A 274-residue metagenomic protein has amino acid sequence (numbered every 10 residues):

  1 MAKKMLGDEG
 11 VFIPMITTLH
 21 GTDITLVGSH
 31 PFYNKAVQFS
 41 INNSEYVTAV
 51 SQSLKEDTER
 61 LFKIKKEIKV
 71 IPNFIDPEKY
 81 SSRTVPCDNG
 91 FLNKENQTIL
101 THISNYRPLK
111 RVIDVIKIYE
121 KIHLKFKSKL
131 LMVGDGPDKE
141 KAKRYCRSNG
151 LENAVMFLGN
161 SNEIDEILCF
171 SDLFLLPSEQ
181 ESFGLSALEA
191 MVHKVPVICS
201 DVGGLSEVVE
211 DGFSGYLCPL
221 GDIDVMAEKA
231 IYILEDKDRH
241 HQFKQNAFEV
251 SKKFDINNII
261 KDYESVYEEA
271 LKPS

Functional and structural regions predicted by a protein language model:
T48, L92-Y119, L131: Conserved donor-binding/catalytic core segment of Leloir-type glycosyltransferases
S53, F74: Carbohydrate-associated surface elements
S81-K94: A short helix/loop element that forms part of the nucleotide-sugar donor recognition site in Leloir-type
N160, E179: Aromatic "clamp/platform" in nucleotide-sugar-dependent glycosyltransferases that forms part of the donor/acceptor
G184-A187, L205: Short glycine/serine-rich donor-binding loops of glycosyltransferases
P196-C199, V209: Short hydrophobic beta-strand element within catalytic cores of glycosyltransferases and related nucleotide-activated
D211-G212, Y216-I223, Y232-K237: Conserved acidic donor-binding segment of nucleotide-sugar-dependent glycosyltransferases
V225, Y232, R239-K253, D262-S265: A short, well-ordered alpha-helix in the C-terminal region of glycosyltransferases
